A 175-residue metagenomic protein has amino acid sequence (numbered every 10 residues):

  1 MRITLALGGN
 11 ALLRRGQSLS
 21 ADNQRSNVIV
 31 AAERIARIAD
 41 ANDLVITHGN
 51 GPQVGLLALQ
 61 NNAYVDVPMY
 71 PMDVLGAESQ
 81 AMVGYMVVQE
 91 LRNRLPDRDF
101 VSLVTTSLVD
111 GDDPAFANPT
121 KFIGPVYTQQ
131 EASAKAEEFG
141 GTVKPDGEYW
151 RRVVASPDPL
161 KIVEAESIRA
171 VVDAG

Functional and structural regions predicted by a protein language model:
M1-N50, L56-A58, N62, A170-A174: N-terminal glycine-/serine-/threonine-rich phosphate-binding loop
N50-Q53, T106-L108: Short glycine-enriched loops at secondary-structure junctions
A63-A174: Ligand-binding beta-strand-loop-alpha-helix segment within the catalytic cores of soluble metabolic enzymes
